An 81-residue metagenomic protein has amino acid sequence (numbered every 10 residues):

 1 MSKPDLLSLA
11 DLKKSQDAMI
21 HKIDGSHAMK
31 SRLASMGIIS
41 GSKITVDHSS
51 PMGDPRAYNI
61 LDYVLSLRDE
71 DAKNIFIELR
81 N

Functional and structural regions predicted by a protein language model:
M1-N81: Compact, glycine-rich, soluble single-domain proteins
